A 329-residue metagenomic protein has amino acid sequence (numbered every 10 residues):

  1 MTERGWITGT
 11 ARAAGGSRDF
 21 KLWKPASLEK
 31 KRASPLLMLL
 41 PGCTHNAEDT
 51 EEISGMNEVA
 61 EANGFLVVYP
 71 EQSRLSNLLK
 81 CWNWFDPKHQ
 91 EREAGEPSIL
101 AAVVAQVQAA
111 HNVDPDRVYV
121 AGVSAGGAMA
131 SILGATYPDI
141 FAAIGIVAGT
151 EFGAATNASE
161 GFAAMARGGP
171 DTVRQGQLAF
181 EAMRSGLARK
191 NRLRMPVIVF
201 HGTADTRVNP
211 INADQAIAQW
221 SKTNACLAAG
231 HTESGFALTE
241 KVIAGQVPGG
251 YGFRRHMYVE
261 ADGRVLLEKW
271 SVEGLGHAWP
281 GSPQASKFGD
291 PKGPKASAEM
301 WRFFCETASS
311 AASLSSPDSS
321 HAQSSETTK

Functional and structural regions predicted by a protein language model:
M1-L36, E48-L66, R92, P115-L133 (+4 more regions): A domain-start/cap signature at the N-terminus of enzymes
S34, P41-N46, L275: Active-site glycine-rich loops that stabilize anionic/oxyanionic intermediates across multiple enzyme folds
L39-G42, Y69, S271: Structural cue for short, hydrophobic secondary-structure segments
E71-G95, N157-A158: Cap/lid segment of the alpha/beta-hydrolase catalytic domain
K88-H111, I132: Alpha/beta-hydrolase active-site loop
V120-G122, V147, F200: Short beta-strand immediately N-terminal to the catalytic nucleophile in serine-hydrolase-like folds
I140-E151: A conserved short beta-strand
V199-H201, D205: Short beta-strand/loop motif that positions the catalytic acidic residue of the alpha/beta-hydrolase fold
